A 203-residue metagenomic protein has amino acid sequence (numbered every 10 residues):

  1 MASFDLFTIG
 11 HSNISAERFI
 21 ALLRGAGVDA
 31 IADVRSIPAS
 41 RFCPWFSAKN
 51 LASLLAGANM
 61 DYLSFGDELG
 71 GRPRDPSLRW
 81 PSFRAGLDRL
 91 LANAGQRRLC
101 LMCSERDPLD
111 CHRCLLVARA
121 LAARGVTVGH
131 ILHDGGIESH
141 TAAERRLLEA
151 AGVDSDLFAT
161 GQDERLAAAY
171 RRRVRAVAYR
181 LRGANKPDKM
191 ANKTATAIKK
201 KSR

Functional and structural regions predicted by a protein language model:
M1-R203: Residues lining hydrophobic/aromatic ligand-binding pockets adjacent to catalytic sites
